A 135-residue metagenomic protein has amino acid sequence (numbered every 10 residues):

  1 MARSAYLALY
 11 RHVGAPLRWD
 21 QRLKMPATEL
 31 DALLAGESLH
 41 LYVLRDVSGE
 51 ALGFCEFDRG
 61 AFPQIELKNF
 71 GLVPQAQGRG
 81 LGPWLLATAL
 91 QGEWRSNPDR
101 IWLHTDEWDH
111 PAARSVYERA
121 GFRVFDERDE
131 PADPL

Functional and structural regions predicted by a protein language model:
M1-R22: Short amphipathic alpha-helix that is part of the acyltransferase structural core
Q21-M25, L34, S38-H40, R45-I65 (+1 more regions): A conserved beta-strand-loop-helix scaffold within acyl/acetyltransferase catalytic domains
H40, D99, R123: Short acidic/polar active-site loop segments enriched in Thr and Asp
N69-L72, G78-E93, R114-R119: Conserved acetyl-CoA-binding loop-helix of GNAT-fold acetyltransferases
Q77, L103-A113, E130-L135: Conserved beta-strand-loop-alpha-helix junction that forms the acyl-donor binding cleft
E93-T105: Conserved GNAT acetyl-CoA-binding A-motif
E118-L135: Active-site/acyl-donor-binding loops of N-acyltransferases
